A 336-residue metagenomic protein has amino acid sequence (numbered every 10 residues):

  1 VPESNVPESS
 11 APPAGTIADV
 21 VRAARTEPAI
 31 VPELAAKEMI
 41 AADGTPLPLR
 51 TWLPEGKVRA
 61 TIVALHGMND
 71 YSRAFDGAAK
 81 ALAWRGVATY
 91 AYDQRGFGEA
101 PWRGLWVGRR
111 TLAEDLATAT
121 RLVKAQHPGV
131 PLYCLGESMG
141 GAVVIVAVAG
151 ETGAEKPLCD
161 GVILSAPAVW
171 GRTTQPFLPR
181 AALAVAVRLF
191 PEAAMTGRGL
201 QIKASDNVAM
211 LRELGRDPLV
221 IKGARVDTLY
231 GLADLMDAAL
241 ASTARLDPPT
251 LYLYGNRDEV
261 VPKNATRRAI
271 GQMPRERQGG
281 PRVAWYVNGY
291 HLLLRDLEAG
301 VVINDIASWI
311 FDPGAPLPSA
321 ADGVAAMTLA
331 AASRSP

Functional and structural regions predicted by a protein language model:
V1-P54, V324, L329-P336: An N-terminal hydrophobic leader/cap segment in hydrolases
N69-A74, F97-H127, V302: Catalytic nucleophile-loop/oxyanion-hole region of alpha/beta-hydrolase and closely related hydrolase-like folds
A79-W102: Conserved alpha/beta-hydrolase
S138-R225: Alpha/beta-hydrolase-fold enzymes
L246, Y252-Y254, D258: Short beta-strand/loop motif that positions the catalytic acidic residue of the alpha/beta-hydrolase fold
P248, P262-Q272: Short alpha-helix in the alpha/beta-hydrolase fold that links the catalytic acid
R257-V261, L292: Acidic catalytic loop of the alpha/beta-hydrolase fold
G280-P336: Catalytic active-site module of serine/aspartate enzymes centered on a nucleophile-bearing elbow/loop
